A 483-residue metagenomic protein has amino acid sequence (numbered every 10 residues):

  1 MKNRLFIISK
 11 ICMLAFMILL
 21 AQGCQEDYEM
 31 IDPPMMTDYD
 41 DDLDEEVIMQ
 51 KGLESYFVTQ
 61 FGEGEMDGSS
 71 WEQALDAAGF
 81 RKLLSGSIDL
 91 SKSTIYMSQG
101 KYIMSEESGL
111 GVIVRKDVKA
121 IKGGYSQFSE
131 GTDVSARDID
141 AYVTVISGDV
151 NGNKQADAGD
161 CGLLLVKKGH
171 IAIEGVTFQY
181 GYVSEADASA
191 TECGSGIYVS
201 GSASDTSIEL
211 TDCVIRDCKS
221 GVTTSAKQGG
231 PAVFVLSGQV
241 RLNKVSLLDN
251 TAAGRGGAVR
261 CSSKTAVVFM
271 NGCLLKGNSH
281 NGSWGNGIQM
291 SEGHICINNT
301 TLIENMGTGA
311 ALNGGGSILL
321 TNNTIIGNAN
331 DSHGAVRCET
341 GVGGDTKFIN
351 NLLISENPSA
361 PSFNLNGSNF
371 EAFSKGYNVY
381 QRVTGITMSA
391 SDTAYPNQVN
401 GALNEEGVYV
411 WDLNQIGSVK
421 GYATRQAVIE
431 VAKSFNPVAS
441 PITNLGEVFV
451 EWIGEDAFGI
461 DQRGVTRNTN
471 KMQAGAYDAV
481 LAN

Functional and structural regions predicted by a protein language model:
K2-C12: Bacterial N-terminal signal peptides that target proteins for export
K10-L20: Bacterial N-terminal signal peptides
L20-E54, N483: Bacterial Sec-dependent N-terminal signal peptides
V58-S98, I103, G109-I113, D160 (+1 more regions): Acidic Gly/Asp/Thr-rich repetitive segments characteristic of extracellular carbohydrate-active and adhesion proteins
F61-E65, G100-I103, G124-G131, V150-G152 (+7 more regions): Acidic glycine-/aspartate-rich tracts in secreted/extracellular proteins
M104-A120, E130-E174, Q179-T206, V233-V235 (+3 more regions): Extracellular beta-strand-rich solenoid/capping regions of secreted or surface-exposed proteins that bind or remodel
S105-K116, A120, E130-I139, T191 (+5 more regions): Predominantly extracellular beta-rich ligand-binding scaffolds that present long acidic/polar faces for carbohydrate
K168-S283: Right-handed parallel beta-helix
